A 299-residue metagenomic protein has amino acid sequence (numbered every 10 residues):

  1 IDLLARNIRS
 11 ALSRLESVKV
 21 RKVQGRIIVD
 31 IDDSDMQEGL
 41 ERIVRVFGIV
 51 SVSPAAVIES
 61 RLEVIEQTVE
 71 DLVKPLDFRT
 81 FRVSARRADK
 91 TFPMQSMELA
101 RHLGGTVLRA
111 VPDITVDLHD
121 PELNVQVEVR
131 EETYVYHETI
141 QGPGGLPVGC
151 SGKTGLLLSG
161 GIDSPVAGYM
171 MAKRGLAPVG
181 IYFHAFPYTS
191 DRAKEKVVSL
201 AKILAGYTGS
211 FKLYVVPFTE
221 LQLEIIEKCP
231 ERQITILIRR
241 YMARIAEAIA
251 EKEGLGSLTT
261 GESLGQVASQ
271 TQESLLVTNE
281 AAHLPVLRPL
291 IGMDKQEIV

Functional and structural regions predicted by a protein language model:
I1, V64-E66, D71-L72, V267-T271 (+1 more regions): Proteins with a high burden of low-complexity, intrinsically disordered sequence enriched in S/T/G/P/A and R, requiring
I1-G155, P165-F211: RNA-binding accessory domains that recognize and position tRNA/RNA substrates
G39, I43, A167-M171, V216 (+3 more regions): Membrane-targeting and insertion segments and their boundary/processing signals
H102-V107, D113, P143-S151, F218 (+2 more regions): Active-site adenylate/phosphate-handling loop in enzymes that bind or generate adenylated species
V125, V179-I181, Y214-V216, T259 (+1 more regions): Hydrophobic/aromatic beta-strand patches that form the interior of the parallel beta-sheet core in alpha/beta enzyme
G161: Conserved G/P- and acidic residue-centered "switch" motifs that form tight phosphate/ATP-binding loops in soluble
A201-K228: A conserved beta-strand->alpha-helix junction
